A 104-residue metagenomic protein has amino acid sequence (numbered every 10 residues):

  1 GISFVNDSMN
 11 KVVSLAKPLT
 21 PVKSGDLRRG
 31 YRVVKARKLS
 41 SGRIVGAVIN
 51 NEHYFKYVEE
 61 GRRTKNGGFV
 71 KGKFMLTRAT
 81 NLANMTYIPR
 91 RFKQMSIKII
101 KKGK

Functional and structural regions predicted by a protein language model:
G1, G68-A83: Short histidine-centered catalytic/ligand-binding loop motif
G1-V70, R90, I97, K102-K104: Short, low-complexity, charged/polar segments at coil/turn and helix-coil boundaries
T77-K93, I97, K101: Well-ordered alpha/beta subsegment
